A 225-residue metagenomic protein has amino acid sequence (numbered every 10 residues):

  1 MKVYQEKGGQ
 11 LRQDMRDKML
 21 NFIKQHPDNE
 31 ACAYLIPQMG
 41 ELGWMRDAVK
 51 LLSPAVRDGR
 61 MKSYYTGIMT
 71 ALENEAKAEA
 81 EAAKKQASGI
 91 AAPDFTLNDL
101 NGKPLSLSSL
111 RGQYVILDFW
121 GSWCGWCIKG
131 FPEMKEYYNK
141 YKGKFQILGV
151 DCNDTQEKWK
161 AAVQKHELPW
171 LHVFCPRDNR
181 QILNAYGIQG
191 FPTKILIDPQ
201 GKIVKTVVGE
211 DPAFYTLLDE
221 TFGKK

Functional and structural regions predicted by a protein language model:
M1-L105: Oxidative protein folding and maturation machinery
D28-N29, R111-Q113, G143, L168 (+1 more regions): Active-site acidic short loop of glycosyltransferases
L105-S106, V204: Generic structural signal for well-ordered beta-strand positions
R111-G112, F119-E136: Conserved redox-active cysteine motifs that mediate thiol-disulfide chemistry, especially di-cysteine Cys-X(1-2)-Cys
Y114-V115, P192: Alpha/beta-hydrolase fold active-site loops
I116-D118, Q146-G149, L171-V173: Structural recognition of the beta-strand scaffold that forms the well-ordered cores of secreted hydrolase catalytic
K129-H166, R177-N184, L217: Structural microenvironment flanking redox-active thiols in thiol-disulfide oxidoreductases
H166-L168, C175-G223: Thiol/disulfide oxidoreductase modules built on the thioredoxin-like
